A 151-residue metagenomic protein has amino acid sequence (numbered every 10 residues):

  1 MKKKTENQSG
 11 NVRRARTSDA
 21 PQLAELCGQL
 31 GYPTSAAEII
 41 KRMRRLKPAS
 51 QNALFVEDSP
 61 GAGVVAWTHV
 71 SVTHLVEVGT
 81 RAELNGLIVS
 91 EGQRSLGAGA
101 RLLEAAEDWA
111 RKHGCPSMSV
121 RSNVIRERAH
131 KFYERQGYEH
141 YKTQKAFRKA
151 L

Functional and structural regions predicted by a protein language model:
K2-K3, G10, R14-T80, L103-E104 (+1 more regions): Acetyl-CoA-dependent GNAT
A15, L87-V89, S122: Hydrophobic adenine-recognition pocket in adenosine-nucleotide-binding enzymes
V72-L75, V89-G92, I125-E127: Short coil/turn motifs at secondary-structure junctions
T80-E91: Conserved acetyl-CoA binding element of GNAT-fold acetyltransferases
V89, S95-D108, K131, R135: Conserved acetyl-CoA-binding loop-helix of GNAT-fold acetyltransferases
A100, K112, V124-T143: Conserved active-site alpha-helix within GNAT-family acetyltransferase domains
L103, A110-S122: Conserved GNAT acetyl-CoA-binding A-motif
T143-A150: Active-site/acyl-donor-binding loops of N-acyltransferases
